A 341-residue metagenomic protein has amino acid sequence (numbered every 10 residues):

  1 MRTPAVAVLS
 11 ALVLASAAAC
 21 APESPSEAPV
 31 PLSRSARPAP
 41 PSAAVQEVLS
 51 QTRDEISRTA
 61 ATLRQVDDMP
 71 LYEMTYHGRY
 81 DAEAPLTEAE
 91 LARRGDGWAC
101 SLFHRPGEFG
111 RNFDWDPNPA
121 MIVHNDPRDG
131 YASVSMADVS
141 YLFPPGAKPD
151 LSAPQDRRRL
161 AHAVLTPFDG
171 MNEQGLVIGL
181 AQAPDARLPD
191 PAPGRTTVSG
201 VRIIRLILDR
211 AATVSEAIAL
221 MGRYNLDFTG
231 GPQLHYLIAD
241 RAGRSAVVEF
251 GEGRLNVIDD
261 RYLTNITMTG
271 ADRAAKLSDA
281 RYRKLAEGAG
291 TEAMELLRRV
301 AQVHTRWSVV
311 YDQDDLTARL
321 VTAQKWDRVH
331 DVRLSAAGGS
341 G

Functional and structural regions predicted by a protein language model:
M1-E23: Secretory targeting and sorting signals
V6, G251, V321-K325: Composition- and surface-driven signal marking solvent-exposed, interaction-prone regions in large proteins
A19-R205, D209-R210, T291-G341: N-terminal mature-domain region immediately after signal-peptide cleavage in secreted/organellar precursors
I178, D185-R298, Q302-T305: A surface/extracellular/periplasmic glyco- and lipid-processing/surface-interacting theme
